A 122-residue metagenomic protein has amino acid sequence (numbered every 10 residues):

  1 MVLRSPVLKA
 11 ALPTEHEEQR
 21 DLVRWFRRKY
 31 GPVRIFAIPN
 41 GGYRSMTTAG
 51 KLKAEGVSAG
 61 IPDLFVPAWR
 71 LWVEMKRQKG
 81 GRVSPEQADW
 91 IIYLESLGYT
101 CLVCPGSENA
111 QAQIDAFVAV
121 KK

Functional and structural regions predicted by a protein language model:
M1-K122: Catalytic phosphate/metal-binding cores of nucleic-acid and nucleotide-processing enzymes, i.e., regions that mediate
